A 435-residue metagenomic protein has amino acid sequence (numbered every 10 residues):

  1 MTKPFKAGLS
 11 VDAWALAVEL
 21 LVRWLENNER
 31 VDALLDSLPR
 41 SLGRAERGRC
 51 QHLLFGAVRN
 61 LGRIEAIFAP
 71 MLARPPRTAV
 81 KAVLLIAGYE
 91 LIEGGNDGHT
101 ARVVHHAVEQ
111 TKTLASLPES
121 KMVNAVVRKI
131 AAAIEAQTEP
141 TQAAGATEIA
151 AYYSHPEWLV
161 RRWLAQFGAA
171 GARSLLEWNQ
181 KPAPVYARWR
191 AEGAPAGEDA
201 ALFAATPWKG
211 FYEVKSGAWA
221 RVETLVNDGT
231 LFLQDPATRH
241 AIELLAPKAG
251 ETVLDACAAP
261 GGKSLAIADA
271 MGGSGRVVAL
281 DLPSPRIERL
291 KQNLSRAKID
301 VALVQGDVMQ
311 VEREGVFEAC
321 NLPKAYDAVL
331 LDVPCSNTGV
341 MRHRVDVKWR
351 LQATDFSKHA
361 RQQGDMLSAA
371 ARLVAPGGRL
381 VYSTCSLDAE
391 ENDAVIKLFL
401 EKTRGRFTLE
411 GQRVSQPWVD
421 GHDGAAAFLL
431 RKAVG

Functional and structural regions predicted by a protein language model:
M1-G435: S-adenosylmethionine
